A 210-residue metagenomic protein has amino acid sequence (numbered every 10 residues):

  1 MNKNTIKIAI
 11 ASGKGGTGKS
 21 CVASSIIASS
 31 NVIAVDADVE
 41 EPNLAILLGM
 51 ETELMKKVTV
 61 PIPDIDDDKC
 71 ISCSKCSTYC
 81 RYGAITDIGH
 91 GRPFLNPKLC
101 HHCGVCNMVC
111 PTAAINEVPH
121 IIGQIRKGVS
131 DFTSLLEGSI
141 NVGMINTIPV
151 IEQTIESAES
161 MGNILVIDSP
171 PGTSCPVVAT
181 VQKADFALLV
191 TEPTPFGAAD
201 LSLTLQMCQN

Functional and structural regions predicted by a protein language model:
N2-S30: Walker A (P-loop) phosphate-binding motif
V32-A45, V118-I125: Short beta-strand-centered segment that lines the nucleotide-binding/catalytic pocket of NTP-utilizing
V39, T59-V60, E192-G197: Short, acidic/turn-prone active-site loops that include or flank metal/cofactor- and phosphate-binding residues
G49-D67: N-terminal glycine-rich dinucleotide-binding loop that anchors FAD/FMN and/or NAD(P) in oxidoreductases
K75-L95, V105-I121: Iron-sulfur cluster-binding cysteine motifs and their immediate structural context in ferredoxin-like electron-transfer
A84-R92, N96-H102, S139-P176: Phosphate-binding/switch loop-helix module in NTP-utilizing enzymes
M108, I115-V150: FAD-binding core/adjacent interface of flavoenzyme oxidoreductases
T112, I122-G123, P149-Q153, S157-L165 (+1 more regions): Conserved catalytic-core segment of NTP-binding enzymes
